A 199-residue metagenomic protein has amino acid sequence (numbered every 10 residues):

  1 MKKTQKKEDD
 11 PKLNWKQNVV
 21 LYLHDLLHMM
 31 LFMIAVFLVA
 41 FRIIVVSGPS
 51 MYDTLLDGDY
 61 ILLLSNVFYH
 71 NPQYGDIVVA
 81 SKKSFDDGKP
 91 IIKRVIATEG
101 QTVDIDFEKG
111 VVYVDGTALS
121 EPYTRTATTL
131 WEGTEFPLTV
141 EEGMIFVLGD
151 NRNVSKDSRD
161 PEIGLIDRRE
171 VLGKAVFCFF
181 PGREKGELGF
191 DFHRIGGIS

Functional and structural regions predicted by a protein language model:
M1-P90, R168-E170, K174-S199: Protein maturation boundaries and topogenic segments
S50-T54, N66-N71, R94, G110 (+3 more regions): Short, surface-exposed secondary-structure edge patches
D59, Q73-I77, Q101, M144 (+1 more regions): Structural motif
D86-D87, E121-P122, S155-K156: Short, solvent-exposed loop/turn segments at secondary-structure junctions
P90-D106, G110-T117: Mid-length scaffold segments of soluble, non-membrane domains
V114-E132: PP2C/PPM family metal-dependent serine/threonine protein phosphatase catalytic domain, recognizing the conserved
G133-P181: Soluble extracytoplasmic domains of inner/organellar membrane proteins
